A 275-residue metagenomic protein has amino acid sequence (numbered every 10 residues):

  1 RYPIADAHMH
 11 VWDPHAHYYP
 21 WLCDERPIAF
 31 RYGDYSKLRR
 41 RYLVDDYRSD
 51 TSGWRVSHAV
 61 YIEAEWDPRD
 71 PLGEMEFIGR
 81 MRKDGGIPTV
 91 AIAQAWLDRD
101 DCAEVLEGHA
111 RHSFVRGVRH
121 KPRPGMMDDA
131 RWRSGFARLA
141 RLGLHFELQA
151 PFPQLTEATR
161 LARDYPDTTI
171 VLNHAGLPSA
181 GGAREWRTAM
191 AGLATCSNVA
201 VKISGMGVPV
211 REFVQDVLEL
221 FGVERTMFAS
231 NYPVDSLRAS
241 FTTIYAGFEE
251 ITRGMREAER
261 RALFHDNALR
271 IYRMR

Functional and structural regions predicted by a protein language model:
R1-A7, P14-D50, H58, D216 (+2 more regions): Mid-to-C-terminal alpha-helical segments outside catalytic/metal-binding sites
R1-L142, A180-R184, L193: Mid-domain alpha/beta scaffold segments of enzyme catalytic cores
V11, W66, L177, V208 (+2 more regions): Active-site micro-motifs of SAM-dependent methyltransferase domains
E63, P71-D84, V171-L172, F213-E219 (+1 more regions): Short, electropositive alpha-helical surface patch
K83-I87, F114, D164-T169, C196-S197 (+2 more regions): Short helix-capping segments at alpha-helix termini
D100-D101, P153-T156, T243: Short alpha-helical
G125-M227: Catalytic pocket-lining loop regions of alpha/beta-barrel enzymes, especially the amidohydrolase/enolase/GH5 lineages
N231: Active-site glycine-centered loops adjacent to acidic/histidine catalytic or metal-binding residues that shape
